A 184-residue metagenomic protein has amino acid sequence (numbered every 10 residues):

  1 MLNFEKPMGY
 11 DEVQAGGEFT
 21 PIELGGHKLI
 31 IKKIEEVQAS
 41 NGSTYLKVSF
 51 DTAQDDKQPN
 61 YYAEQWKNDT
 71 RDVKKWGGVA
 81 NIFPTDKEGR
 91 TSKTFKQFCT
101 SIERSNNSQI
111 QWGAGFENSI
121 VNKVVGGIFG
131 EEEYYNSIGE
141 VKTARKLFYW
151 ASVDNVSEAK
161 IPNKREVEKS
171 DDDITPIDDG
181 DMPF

Functional and structural regions predicted by a protein language model:
M1-F184: Short beta-rich binding modules
